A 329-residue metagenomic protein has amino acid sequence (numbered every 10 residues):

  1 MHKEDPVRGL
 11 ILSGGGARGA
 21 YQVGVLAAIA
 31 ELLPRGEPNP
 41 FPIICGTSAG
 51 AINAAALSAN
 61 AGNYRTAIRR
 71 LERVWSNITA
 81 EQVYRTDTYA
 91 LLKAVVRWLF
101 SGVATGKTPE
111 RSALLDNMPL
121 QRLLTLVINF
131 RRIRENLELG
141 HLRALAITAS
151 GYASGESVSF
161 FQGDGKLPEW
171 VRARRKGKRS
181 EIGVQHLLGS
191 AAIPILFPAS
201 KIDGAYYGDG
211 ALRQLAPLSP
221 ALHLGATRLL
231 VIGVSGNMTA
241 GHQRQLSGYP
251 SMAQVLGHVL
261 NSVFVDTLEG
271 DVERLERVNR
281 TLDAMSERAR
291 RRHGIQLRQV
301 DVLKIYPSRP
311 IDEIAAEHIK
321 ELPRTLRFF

Functional and structural regions predicted by a protein language model:
M1-H2, R35-P38, R132-L139: Surface-exposed acidic, glycine-flexible loop patches that form ligand/cofactor-binding and adhesion interfaces
K3-I11, G16-M118, R122-L124, G163-K176 (+3 more regions): Patatin-like phospholipase
A49, V234-S235: An acidic- and aromatic-residue-enriched active-site/binding cleft used to recognize and process polar
T88-I232, M238-A240, E287-E321: Active-site-adjacent alpha/beta core region of enzyme catalytic domains
V234, A240-P310, I314-L322, L326-F329: Terminal low-complexity/disordered tails
